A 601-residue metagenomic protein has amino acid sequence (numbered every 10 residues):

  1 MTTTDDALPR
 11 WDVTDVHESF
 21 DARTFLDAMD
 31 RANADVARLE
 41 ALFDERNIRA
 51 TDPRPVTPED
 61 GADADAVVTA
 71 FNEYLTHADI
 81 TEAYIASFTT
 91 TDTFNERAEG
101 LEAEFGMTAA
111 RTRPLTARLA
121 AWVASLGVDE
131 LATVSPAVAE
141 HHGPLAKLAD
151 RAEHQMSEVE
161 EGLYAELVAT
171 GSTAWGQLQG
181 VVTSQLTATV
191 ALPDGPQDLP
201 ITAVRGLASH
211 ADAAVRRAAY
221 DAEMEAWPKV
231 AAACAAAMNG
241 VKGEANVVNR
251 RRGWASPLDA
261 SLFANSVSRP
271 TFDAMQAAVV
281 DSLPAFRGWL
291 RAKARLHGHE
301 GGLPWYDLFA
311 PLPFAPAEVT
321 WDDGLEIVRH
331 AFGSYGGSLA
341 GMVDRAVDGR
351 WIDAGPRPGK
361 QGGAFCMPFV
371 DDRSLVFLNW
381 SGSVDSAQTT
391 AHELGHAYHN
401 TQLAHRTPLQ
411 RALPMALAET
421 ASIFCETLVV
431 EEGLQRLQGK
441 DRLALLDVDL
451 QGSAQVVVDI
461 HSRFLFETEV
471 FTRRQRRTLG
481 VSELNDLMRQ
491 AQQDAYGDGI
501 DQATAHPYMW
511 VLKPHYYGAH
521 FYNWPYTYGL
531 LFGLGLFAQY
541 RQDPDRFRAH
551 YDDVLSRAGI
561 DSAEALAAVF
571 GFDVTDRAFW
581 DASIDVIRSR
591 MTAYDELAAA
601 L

Functional and structural regions predicted by a protein language model:
M1-P313, E596-L601: A well-structured
T3-A7, T14, E18-F20, V138 (+11 more regions): C-terminal, non-catalytic "cap/extension" segments appended to globular domains
G253, S381-T401, S422, T427 (+2 more regions): Active-site recognition of the HExxH zinc-binding catalytic motif
R295-A340, H399, L445, L450-V456 (+1 more regions): Long, K/E/R/D-enriched contiguous segments that form extended
P316-W321, S334, F369-A391: Short pre-active-site segment immediately N-terminal to the catalytic Zn-binding motif
A317-V319, I352-R373: Catalytic zinc-binding patch centered on the HExxH motif and its immediate surroundings that defines zinc-dependent
H330, S334-G341, M367, H396 (+2 more regions): Conserved helix-loop functional segments at active or binding sites
P414-R442, D449-Q455, G529: Post-HExxH zinc-binding segment in Zn-dependent metallohydrolases
